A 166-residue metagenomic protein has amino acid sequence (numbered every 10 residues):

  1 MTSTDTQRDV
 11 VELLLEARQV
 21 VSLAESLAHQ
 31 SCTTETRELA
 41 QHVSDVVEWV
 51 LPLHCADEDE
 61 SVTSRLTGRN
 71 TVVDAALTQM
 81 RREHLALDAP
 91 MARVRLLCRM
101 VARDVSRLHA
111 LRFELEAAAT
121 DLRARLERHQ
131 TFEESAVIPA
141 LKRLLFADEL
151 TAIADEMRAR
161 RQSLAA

Functional and structural regions predicted by a protein language model:
M1-A166: Small-residue-biased structural context
